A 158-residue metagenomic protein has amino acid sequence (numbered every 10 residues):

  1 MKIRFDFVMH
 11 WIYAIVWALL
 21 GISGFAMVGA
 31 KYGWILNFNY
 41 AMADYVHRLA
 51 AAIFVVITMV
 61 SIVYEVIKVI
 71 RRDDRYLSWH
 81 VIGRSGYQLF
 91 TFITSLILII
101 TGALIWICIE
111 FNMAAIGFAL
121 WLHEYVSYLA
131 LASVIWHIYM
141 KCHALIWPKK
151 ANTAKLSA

Functional and structural regions predicted by a protein language model:
M1-A158: Membrane-embedded alpha-helical bundles that constitute the cytochrome b-like, heme-associated redox core of multi-pass
